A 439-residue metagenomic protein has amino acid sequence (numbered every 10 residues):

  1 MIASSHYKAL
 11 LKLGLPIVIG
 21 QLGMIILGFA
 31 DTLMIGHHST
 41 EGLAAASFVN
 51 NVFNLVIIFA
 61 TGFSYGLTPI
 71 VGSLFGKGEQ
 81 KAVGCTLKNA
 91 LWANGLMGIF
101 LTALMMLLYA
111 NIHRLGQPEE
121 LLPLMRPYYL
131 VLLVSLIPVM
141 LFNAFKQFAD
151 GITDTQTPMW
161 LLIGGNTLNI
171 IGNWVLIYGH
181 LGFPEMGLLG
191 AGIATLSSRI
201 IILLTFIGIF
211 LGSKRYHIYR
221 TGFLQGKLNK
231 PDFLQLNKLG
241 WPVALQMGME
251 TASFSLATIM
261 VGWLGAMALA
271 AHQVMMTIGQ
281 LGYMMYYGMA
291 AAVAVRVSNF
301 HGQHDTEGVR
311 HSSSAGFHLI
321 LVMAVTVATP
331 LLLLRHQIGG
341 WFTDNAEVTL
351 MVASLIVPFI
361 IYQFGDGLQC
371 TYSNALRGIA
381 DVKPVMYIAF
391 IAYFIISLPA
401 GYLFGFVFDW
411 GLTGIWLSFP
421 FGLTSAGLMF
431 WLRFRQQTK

Functional and structural regions predicted by a protein language model:
M1-I17, V71-I137, F183-W241, V297-Y362 (+1 more regions): Short alpha-helical transmembrane segments in multi-pass integral membrane proteins
I2-L33, H37-H38, N54-G66, I70 (+5 more regions): N-terminal transmembrane alpha-helices
K12-D31, V131, F142, G165 (+5 more regions): Transmembrane helical elements of multi-pass membrane transporters/channels
I17, Q21, T32-L33, P69 (+15 more regions): Transmembrane alpha-helix boundary and packing residues in multipass membrane permease domains and related
L22, I26-A44, I112-E119, V175-L188 (+4 more regions): Helix-terminus/linker motif at the lipid-water interface of multi-pass membrane proteins
A30, G66, A103-L107, G116 (+14 more regions): Transmembrane alpha-helix boundary/anchor motif
L43-M106, V139-P158, T258, A271-R335 (+2 more regions): Small-residue-rich hydrophobic transmembrane alpha-helices
S64, L132-D150, P158-N166, A191-I207 (+5 more regions): Short runs within selected transmembrane alpha-helices of multi-pass transporters and secretion channels
